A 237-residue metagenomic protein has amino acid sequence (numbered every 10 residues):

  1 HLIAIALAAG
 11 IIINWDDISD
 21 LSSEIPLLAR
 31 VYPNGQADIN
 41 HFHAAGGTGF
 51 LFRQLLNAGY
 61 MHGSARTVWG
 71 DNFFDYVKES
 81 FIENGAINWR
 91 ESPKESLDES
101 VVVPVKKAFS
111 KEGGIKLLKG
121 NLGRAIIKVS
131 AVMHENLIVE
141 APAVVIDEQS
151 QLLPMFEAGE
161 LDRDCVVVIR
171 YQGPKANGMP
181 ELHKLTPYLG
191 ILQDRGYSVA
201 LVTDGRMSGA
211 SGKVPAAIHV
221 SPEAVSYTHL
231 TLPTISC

Functional and structural regions predicted by a protein language model:
L2-F81, S92, A210-S211: Non-transmembrane, aqueous-exposed alpha-helical and coiled segments at domain scale
G10-D20, H183-L201: Gly/Ser/Thr-rich active-site loops/lids in small-molecule metabolic enzymes that frequently grip phosphoryl groups
I18, S23, Q172-P174, T203-M207: Short, ordered loop/turn segments at secondary-structure junctions
G49-L192, S211: Long, charge-dense accessory insertions within large macromolecular proteins
M155, E181, D194-I218, A224: Generic long, charged, amphipathic alpha-helical segments
T228-T234: Conserved small/polar residues in nucleotide/adenosyl-binding loops
